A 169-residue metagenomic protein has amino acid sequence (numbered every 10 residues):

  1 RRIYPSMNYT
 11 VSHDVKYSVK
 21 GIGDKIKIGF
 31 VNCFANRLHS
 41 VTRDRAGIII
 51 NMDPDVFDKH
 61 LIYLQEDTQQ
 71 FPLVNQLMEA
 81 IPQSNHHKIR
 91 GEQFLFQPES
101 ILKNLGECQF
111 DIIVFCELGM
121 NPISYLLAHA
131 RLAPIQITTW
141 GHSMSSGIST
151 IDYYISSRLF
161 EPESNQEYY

Functional and structural regions predicted by a protein language model:
R1-Y169: Alpha-helical solenoid repeat scaffolds of the TPR/TPR-like class and their adjacent stem/linker regions that mediate
